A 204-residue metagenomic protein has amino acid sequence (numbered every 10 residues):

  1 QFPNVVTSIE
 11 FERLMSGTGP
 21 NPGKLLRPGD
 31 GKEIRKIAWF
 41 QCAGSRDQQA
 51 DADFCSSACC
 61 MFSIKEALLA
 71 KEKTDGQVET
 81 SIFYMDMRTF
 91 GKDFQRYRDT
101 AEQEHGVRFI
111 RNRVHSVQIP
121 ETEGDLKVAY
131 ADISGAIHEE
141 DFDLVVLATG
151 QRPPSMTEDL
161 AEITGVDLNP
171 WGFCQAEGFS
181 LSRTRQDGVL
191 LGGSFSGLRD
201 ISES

Functional and structural regions predicted by a protein language model:
Q1-S204: Residues forming the flavin
